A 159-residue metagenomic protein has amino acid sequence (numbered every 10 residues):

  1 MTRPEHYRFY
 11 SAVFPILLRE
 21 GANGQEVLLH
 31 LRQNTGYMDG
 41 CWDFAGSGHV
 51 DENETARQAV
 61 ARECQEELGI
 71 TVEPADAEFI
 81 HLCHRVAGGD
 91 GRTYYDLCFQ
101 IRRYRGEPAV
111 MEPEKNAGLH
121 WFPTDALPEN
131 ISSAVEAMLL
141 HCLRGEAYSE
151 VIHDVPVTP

Functional and structural regions predicted by a protein language model:
M1-L28, Q100: Conserved N-terminal beta-strand and adjoining loop/helix that marks the start of the Nudix/MutT-like hydrolase domain
Y10, D39-A45, P74, R92-D96: Short connector loops at helix/strand junctions that flank enzyme active sites, especially segments positioning acidic
S11, L82-P108, H141-L143: Active-site-adjacent beta-strand/loop module that shapes the phosphate/pyrophosphate-binding cleft
L17-R19, L31, C98-R102, H120-P123: Short, well-ordered beta-strand micro-motif
Q25-E66: Conserved Nudix-box catalytic region and its N-terminal flanking loop in Nudix hydrolases and closely related
T71-H81: A short coil-to-beta-strand element that immediately follows conserved catalytic motifs
Q100, V110-L143: NUDIX/MutT-family hydrolases
L140-P159: Charged phosphate-binding loop/patch that engages nucleotide di/tri-phosphates or the phosphate backbone of nucleic
